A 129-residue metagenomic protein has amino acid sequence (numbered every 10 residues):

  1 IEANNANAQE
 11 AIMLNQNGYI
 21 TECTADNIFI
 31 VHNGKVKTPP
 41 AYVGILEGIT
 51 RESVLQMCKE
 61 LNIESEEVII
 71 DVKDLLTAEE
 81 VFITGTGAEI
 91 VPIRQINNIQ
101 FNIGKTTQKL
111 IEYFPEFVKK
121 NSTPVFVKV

Functional and structural regions predicted by a protein language model:
I1-T21, M57, I63-E64: Short, conserved active-site entrance elements at the starts or edges of catalytic domains
I20, A25-V129: Conserved catalytic-core subdomain
